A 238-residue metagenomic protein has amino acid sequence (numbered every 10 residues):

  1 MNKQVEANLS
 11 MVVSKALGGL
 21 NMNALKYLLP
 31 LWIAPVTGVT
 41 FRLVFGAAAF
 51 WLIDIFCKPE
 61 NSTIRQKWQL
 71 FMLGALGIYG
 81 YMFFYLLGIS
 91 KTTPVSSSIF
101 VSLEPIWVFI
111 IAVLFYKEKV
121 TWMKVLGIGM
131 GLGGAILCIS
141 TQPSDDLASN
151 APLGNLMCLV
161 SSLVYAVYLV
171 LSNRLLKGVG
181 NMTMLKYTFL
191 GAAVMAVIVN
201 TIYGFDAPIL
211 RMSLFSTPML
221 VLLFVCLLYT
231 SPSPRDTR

Functional and structural regions predicted by a protein language model:
M1-F41, L147-R174, I198, L223: Glycine-/small-residue-enriched transmembrane alpha-helix faces in small-molecule transporters and effluxers
L9, V13, T40-F45, M72 (+7 more regions): Hydrophobic residues within alpha-helical transmembrane segments of multi-pass solute transporters/permease subunits
K26-L31, S140-A151, Y203-P218: Membrane-interface helix termini and inter-helical loops of multi-pass transporters
L28, G38, G88, L114-Y116 (+5 more regions): Hydrophobic/aromatic residues within transmembrane alpha-helices of multi-pass small-molecule transporters
P30-G80, W107, V164-L171, L185-G204: Transmembrane alpha-helices of multi-pass small-molecule transport proteins
A49, D54-N61, E104-L132: C-terminal transmembrane-helix exit sites in multi-pass transporters
F50, F71, V120-Q142, S162 (+1 more regions): Hydrophobic transmembrane alpha-helices of multi-pass small-molecule transport proteins
Y229-R238: Single conserved hydrophobic/aromatic residue that forms the stacking wall/gate of nucleotide- or nucleobase-binding
